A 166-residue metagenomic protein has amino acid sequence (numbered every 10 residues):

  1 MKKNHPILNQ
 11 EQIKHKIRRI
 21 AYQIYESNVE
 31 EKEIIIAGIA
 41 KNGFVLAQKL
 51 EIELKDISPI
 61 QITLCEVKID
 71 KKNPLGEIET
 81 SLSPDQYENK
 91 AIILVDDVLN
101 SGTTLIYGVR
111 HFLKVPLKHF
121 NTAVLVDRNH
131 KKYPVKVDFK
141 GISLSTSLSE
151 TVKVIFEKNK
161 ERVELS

Functional and structural regions predicted by a protein language model:
M1-S166: PRPP-associated nucleotide enzymes
